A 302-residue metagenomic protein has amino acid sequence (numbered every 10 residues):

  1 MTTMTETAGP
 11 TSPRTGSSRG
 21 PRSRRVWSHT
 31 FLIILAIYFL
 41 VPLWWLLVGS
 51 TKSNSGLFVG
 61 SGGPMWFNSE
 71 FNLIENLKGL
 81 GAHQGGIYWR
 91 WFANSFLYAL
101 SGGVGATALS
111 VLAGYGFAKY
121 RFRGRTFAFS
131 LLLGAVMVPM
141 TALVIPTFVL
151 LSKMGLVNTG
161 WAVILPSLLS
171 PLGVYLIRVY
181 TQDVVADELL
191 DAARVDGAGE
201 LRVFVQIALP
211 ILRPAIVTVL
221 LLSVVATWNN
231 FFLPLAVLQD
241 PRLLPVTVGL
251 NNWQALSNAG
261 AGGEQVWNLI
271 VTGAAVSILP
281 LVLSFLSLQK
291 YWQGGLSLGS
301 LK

Functional and structural regions predicted by a protein language model:
M1-R22: Short, Lys/Arg-rich, polar N-terminal cytosolic tail immediately upstream of the first transmembrane signal-anchor
R24-K302: A structural signal for multi-pass alpha-helical bundles of membrane permease subunits that mediate small-molecule
